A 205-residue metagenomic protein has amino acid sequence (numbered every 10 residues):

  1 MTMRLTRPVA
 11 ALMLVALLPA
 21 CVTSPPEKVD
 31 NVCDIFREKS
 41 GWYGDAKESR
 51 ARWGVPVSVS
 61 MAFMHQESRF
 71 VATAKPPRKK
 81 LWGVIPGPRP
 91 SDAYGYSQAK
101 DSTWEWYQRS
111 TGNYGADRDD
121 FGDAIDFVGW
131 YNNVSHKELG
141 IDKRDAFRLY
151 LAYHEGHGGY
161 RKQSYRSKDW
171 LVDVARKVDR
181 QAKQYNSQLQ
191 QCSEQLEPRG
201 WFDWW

Functional and structural regions predicted by a protein language model:
M1-A10: Bacterial N-terminal signal peptides that target proteins for export
L12-L14: Acidic (Asp/Glu) carboxylate-rich active-site/surface patches
L17-A20: C-terminal motif of bacterial Sec signal peptides marking the signal peptidase cleavage site
T23-G200: Catalytic glycan-binding domains that act on GlcNAc-containing polysaccharides
W204-W205: Short, solvent-exposed mixed-charge patches
